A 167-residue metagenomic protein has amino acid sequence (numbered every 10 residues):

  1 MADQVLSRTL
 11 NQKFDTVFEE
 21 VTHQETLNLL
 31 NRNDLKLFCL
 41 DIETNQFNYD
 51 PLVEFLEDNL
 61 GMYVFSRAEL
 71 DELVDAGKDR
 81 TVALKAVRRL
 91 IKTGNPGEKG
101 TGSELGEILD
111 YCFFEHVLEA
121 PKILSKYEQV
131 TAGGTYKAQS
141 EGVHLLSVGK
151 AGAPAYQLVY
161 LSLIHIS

Functional and structural regions predicted by a protein language model:
A2-V82: A structured, charge-rich N-terminal accessory region that forms the first stable segment of a protein and links
R32, T135-K137, A153: A generic fold-level signal
C39-E43, F47, G97, T101 (+1 more regions): Generic amphipathic alpha-helical segments used as scaffolds and interaction surfaces in large, multi-domain proteins
A76-R88, G152-P154: A short mid-domain helix/strand-loop element embedded in enzyme catalytic domains that forms or borders the active-site
V87-L109: A short, highly charged nucleic-acid-interacting micro-segment common to nuclease and nuclease-linked defense proteins
T101, L105-A138, H144-S147: Extended, Lys/Arg-enriched charged tracts that mediate electrostatic binding to polyanionic substrates
F114, S140-G152, Q157-L163: Conserved catalytic cores of phosphodiester-cleaving nucleases, focusing on short active-site segments
Y127, I164-I166: Conserved small/polar residues in nucleotide/adenosyl-binding loops
